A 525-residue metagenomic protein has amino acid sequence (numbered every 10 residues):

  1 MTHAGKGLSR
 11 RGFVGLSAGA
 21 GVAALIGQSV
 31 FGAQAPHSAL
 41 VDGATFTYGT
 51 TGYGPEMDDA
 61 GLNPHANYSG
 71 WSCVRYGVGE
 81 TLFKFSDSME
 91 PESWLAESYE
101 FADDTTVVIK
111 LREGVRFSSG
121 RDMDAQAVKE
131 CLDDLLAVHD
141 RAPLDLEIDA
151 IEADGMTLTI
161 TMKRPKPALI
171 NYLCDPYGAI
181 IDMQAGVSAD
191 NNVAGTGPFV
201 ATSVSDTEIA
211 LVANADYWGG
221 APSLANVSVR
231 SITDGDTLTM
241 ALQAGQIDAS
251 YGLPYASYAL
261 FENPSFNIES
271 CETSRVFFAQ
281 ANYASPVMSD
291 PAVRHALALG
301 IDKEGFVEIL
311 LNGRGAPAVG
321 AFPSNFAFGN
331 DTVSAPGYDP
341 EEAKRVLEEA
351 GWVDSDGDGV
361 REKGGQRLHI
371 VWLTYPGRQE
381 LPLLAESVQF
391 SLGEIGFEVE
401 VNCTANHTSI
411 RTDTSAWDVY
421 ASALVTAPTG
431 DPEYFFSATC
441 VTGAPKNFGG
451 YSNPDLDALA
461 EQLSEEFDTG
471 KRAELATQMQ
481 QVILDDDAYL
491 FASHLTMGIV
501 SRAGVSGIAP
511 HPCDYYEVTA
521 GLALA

Functional and structural regions predicted by a protein language model:
M1-L8, G12, G19-L25: N-terminal secretory signal peptides
G19, A24-F31, I301-D331, E380-F390 (+1 more regions): Detector for C-terminal structural segments
T47-A102, A194-G195, C513-D514: N-terminal lobe/hinge region of extracytoplasmic solute-binding protein
Y68, E90, P165-P222, N226-S228 (+3 more regions): Gly/Pro-rich hinge or "lid" segments in bacterial periplasmic/extracellular proteins
E97-H139, V287: Aromatic- and charge-enriched surface segment that lines or borders ligand/interaction sites
E100-A102, V108, R141-Q184: Surface-exposed binding/hinge segments that line and control ligand-binding clefts or catalytic entry sites
A142, A150-E152, T202-V212, S228-S285 (+4 more regions): Extracellular/periplasmic solute-recognition and catalytic clefts
S289-F390, Q478: Append "and occasionally in soluble cytosolic enzymes with long acidic Gly/Pro-rich linkers
